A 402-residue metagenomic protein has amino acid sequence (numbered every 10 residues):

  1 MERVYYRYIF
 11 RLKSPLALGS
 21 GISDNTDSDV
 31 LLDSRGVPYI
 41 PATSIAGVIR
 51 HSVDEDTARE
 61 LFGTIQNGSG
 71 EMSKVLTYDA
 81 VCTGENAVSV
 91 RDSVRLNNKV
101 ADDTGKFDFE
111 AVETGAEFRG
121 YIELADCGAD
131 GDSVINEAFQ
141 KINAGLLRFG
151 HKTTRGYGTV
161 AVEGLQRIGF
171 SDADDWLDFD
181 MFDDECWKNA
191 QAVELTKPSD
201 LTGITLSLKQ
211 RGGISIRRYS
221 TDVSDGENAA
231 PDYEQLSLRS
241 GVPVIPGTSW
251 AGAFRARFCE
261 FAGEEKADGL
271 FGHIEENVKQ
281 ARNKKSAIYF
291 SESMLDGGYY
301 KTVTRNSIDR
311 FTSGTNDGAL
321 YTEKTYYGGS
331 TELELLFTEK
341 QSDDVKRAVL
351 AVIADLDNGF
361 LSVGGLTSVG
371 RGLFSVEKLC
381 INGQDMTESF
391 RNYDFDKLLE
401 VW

Functional and structural regions predicted by a protein language model:
M1-W402: Small/polar/charged residue-enriched interaction surfaces, especially the RNA/DNA-contacting tracks of RNP/CRISPR
